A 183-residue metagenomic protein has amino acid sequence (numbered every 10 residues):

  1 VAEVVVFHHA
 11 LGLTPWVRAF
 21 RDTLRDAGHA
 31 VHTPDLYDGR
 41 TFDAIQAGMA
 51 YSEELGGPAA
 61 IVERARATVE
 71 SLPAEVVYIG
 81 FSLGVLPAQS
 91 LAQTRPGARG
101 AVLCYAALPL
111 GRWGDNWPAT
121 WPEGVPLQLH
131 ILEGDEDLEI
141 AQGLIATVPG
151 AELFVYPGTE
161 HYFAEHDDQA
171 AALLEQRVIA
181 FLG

Functional and structural regions predicted by a protein language model:
V1-P73: Serine-hydrolase catalytic machinery in alpha/beta-hydrolase-like enzymes
L72-F81: Alpha/beta-hydrolase fold nucleophile elbow
G80-G84, A88: Gly/Ala-rich beta-loop-alpha elbow adjacent to hydrolase catalytic centers
R95-P96, W117-V125, T147-V148: Short, conserved loop/helix-junction motifs that constitute active-site signature segments in enzyme catalytic cores
G97-P109: A conserved short beta-strand
E123, Q128-I131, Y156: Short beta-strand/loop motif that positions the catalytic acidic residue of the alpha/beta-hydrolase fold
E133-E139: Acidic catalytic loop of the alpha/beta-hydrolase fold
G150-G183: C-terminal catalytic histidine-bearing segment of alpha/beta-hydrolase fold enzymes
